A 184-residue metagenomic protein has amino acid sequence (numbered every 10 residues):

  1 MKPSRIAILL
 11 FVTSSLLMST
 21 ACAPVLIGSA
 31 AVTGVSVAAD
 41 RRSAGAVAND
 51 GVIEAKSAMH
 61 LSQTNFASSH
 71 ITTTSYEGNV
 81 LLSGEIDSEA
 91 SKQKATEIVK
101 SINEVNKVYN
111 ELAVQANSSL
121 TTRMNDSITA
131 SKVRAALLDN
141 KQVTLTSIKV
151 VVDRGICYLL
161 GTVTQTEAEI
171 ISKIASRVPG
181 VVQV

Functional and structural regions predicted by a protein language model:
K2-A7, F11-V184: N-terminal targeting leaders
